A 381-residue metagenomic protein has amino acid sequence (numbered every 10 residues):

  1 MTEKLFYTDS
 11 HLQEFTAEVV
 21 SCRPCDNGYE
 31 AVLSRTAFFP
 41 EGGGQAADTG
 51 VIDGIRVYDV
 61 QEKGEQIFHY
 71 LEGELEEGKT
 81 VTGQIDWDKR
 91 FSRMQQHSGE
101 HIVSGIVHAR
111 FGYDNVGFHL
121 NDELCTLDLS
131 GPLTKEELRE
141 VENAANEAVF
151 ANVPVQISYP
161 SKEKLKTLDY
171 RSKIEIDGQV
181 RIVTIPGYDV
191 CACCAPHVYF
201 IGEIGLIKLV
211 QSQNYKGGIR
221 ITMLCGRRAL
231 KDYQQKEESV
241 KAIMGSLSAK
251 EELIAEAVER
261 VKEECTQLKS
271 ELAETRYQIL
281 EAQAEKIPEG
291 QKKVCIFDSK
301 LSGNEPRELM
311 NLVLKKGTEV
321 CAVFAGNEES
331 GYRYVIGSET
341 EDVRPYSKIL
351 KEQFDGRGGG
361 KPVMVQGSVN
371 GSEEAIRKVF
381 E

Functional and structural regions predicted by a protein language model:
M1-E381: A glycine- and charged-residue-rich anion-binding loop/surface
